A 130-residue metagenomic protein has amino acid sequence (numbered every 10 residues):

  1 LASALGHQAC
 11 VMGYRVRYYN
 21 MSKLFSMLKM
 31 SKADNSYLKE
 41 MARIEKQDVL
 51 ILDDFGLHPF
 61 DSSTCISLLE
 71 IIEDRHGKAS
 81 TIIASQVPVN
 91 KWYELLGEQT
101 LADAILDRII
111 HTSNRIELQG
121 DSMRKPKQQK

Functional and structural regions predicted by a protein language model:
L1-Y14: Walker A/P-loop
C10, K23-L24: Short, flexible active-site loops
R15, L24-K46, F55-K130: Replace "adjacent to P-loop NTPase cores in ATP/GTP-dependent enzymes" with "adjacent to NTP-binding cores
N20: Basic nucleic-acid-binding interfaces
V49: Short, Asp-centered acidic motifs that coordinate Mg2+ and/or phosphate in catalytic or ligand-binding sites
